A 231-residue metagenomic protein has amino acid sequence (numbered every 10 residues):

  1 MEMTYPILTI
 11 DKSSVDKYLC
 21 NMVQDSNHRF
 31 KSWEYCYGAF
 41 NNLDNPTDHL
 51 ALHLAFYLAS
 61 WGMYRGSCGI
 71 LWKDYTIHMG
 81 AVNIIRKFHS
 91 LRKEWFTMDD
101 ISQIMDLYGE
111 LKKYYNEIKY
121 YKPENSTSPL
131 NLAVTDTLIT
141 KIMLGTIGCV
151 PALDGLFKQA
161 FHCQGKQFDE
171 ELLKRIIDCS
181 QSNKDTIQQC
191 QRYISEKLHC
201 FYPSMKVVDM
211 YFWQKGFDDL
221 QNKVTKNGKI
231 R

Functional and structural regions predicted by a protein language model:
M1-L130, G148-R231: An N-terminal alpha-helical hairpin/helix-loop-helix interaction module that forms a charged, gly/pro-flexible surface
E124-L144: Helix-hairpin-helix
